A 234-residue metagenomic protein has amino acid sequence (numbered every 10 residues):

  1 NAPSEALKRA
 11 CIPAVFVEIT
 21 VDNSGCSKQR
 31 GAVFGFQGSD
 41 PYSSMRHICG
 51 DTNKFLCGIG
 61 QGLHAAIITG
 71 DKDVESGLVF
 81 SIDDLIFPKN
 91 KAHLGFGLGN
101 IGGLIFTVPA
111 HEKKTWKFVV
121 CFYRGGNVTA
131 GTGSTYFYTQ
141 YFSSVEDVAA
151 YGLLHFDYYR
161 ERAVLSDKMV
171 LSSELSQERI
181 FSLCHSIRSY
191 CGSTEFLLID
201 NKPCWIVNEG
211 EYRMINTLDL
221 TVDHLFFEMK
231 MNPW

Functional and structural regions predicted by a protein language model:
N1-A14, E18-N216: Acidic/polar, glycine-enriched structural segments that form the non-catalytic walls/loops of the carbohydrate-binding
L220-W234: Carboxylate/His-rich catalytic cores and anion/metal-binding grooves
